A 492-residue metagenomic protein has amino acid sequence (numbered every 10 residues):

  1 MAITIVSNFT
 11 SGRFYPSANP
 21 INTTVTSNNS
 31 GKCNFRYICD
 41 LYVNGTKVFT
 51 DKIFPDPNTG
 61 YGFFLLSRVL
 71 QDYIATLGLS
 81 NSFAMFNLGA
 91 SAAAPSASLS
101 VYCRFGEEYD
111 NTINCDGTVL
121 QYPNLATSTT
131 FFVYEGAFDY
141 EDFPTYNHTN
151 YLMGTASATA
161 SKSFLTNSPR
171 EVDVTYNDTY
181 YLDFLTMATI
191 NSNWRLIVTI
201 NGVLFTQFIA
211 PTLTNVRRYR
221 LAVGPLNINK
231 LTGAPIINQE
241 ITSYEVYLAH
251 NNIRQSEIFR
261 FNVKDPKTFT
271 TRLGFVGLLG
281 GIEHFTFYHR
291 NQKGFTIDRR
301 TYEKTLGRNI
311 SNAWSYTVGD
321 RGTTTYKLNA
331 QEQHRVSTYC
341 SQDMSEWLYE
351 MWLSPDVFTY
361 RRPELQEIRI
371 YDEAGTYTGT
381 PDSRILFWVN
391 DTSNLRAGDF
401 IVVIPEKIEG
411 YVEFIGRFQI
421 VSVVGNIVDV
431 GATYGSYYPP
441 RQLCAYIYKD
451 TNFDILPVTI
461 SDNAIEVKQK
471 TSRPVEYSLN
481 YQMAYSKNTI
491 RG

Functional and structural regions predicted by a protein language model:
M1-P266: Preference for solvent-exposed, low-hydrophobicity sequence contexts
A2, Y181, L185-T186, F208-V216 (+3 more regions): Extracellular/virion structural assembly segments
V6, Y42, L185, I197-N201 (+12 more regions): A structural detector for beta-sheet-dominated domains
S100-E108, L348-E364, V402-E406: Short, acidic/charged, Gly/Pro-enriched secondary-structure junctions
S157, K162-L165, P169, C340 (+3 more regions): A broadly conserved detector of short glycine/acidic/proline-rich loop/turn motifs that flank catalytic sites and bind
V174-T175, S383, F387: Phosphate-coordinating catalytic segments in nucleotide- and nucleic-acid-processing enzymes
Q333, D382-I385, G425-D429, P474-E476: A generic structural signal for beta-strand entry/edge sites
L365-D382, N390-F400, I404-I460: Small/polar beta-strand repeat architecture
